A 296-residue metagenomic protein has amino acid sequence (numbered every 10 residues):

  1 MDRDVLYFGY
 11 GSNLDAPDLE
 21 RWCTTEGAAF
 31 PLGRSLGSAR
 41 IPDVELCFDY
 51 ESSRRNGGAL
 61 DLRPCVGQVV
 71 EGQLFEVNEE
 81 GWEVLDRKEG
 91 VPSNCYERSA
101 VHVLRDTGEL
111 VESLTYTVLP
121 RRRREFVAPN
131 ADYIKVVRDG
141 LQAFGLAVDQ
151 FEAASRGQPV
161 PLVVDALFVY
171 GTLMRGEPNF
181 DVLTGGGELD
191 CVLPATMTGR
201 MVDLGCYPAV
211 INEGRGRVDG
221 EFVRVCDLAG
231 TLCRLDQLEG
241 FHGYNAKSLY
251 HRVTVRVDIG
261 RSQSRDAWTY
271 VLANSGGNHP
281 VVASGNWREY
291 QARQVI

Functional and structural regions predicted by a protein language model:
M1-I296: Glycine-aromatic micro-motifs
